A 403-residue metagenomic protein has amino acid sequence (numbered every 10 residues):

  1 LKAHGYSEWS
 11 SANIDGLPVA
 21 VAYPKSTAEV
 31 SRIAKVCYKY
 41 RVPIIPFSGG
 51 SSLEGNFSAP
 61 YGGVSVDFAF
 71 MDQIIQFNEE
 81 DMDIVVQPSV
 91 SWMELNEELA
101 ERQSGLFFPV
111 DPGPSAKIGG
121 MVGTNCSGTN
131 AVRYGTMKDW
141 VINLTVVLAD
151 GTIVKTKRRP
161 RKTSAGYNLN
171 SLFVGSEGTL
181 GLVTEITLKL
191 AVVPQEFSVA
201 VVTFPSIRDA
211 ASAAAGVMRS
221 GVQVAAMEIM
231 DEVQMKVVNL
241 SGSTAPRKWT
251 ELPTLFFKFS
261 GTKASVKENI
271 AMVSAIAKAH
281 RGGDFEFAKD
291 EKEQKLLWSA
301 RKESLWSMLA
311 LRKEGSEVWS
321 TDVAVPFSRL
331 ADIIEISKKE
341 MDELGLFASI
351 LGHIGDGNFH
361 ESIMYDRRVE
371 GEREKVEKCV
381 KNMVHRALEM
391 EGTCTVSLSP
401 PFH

Functional and structural regions predicted by a protein language model:
K2-A3, V192, S198-T203, A211-N382 (+2 more regions): C-terminal substrate-recognition/cap domain of FAD-linked oxidoreductases
K2-M71, P88, H353-I354, A387 (+1 more regions): Glycine-rich N-terminal segment of FAD-binding domains in flavoprotein oxidoreductases, spanning the beta-loop-helix
S48-S51, G113, I229-E232, S399-P400: Short, ordered loop/turn segments at secondary-structure junctions
Q73-E228: FAD-binding subdomain of flavoenzyme oxidoreductases
A116, G357-F359, P400: Short, conserved phosphate-binding/catalytic loop or strand-edge motifs used in phosphoryl-/nucleotidyl-transfer
C394-H403: A glycine-biased, small/acidic residue-tolerant capping/turn segment at secondary-structure junctions
